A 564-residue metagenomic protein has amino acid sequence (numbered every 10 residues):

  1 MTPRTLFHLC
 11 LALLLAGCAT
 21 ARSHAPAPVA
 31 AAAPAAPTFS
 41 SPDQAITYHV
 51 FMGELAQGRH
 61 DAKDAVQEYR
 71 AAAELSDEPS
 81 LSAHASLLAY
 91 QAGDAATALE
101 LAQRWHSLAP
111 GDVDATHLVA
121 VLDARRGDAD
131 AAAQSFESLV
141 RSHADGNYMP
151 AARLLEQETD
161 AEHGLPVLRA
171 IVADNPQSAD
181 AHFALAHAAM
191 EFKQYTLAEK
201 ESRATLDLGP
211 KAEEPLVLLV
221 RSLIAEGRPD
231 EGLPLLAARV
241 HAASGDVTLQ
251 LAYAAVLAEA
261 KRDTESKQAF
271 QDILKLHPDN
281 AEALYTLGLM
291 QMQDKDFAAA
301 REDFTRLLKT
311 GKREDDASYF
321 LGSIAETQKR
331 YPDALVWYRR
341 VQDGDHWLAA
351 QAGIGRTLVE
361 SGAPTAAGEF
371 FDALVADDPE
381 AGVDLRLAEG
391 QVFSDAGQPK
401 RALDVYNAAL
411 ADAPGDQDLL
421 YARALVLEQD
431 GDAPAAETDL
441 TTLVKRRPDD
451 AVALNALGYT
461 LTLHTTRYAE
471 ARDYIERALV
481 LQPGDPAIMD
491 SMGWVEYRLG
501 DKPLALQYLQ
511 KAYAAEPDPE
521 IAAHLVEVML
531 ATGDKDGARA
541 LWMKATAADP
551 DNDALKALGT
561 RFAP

Functional and structural regions predicted by a protein language model:
A19-L87, Q91-Q103, S107-L108, D112-D114 (+6 more regions): N-terminal leader/linker segments that initiate helical-solenoid repeat arrays
S41, E74-L75, L108, S142-H143 (+12 more regions): Structural marker of alpha-solenoid helical repeat scaffolds
A45, E78-P79, D112, G146 (+12 more regions): Residue-level recognition of tetratricopeptide repeat
E54, L87, V121, R153 (+12 more regions): Residue-level recognition of tetratricopeptide repeat
H60-D64, G93-L101, G127-Q134, T159-V167 (+11 more regions): Structural signature of tandem alpha-helical TPR/SEL1-like repeats, specifically the intra-repeat loop/turn
A71-A72, R104-W105, S138-L139, A170-I171 (+11 more regions): Canonical positions in the second alpha-helix
L81-S82, A115, Y148-M149, A181 (+11 more regions): TPR alpha-solenoid repeat register
H84-A85, L118, P150-L154, A184 (+11 more regions): Canonical tetratricopeptide repeat
